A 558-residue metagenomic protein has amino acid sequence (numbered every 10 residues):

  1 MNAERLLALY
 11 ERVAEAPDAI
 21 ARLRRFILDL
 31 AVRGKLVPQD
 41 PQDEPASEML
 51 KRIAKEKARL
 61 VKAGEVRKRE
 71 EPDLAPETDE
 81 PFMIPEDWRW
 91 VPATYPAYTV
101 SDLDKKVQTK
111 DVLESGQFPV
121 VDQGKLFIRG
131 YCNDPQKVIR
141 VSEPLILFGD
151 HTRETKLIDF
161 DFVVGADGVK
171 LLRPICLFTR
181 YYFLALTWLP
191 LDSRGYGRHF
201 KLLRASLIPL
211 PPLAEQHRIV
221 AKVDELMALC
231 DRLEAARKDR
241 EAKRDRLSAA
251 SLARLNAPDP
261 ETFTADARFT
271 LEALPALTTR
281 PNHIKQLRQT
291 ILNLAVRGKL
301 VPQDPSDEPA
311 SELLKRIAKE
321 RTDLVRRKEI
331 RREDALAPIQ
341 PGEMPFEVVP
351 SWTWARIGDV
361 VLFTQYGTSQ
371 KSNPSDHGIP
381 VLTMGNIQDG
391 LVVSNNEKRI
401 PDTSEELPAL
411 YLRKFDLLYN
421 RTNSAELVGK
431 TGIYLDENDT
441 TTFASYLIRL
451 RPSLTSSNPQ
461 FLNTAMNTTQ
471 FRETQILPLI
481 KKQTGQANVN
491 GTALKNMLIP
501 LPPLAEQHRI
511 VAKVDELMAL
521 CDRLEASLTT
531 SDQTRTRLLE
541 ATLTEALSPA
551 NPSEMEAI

Functional and structural regions predicted by a protein language model:
A3, R22-F26, L30, K35-L36 (+8 more regions): Non-catalytic DNA-recognition/assembly elements of restriction-modification systems
E11-P17, A21-P72, E77-D79, R254 (+2 more regions): Extended, domain-scale alpha-helical bundle/helix-rich regions
A19, P85, L113, R140 (+6 more regions): Secondary-structure capping and boundary motifs in well-ordered enzyme cores
L74-D79, T94-E143, E154, D159-G168 (+4 more regions): Sequence-specific dsDNA recognition surfaces
W88, S206, Q216, W352 (+4 more regions): Structural signal for hydrophobic
K105-Q108, F127-V164, C176-Y196, Q388-R399 (+4 more regions): Short, ligand-facing micro-motifs at secondary-structure edges
V163-K170, R194-L213, T440-I448, P459-Q460 (+2 more regions): A short glycine-rich beta-alpha junction/loop motif
